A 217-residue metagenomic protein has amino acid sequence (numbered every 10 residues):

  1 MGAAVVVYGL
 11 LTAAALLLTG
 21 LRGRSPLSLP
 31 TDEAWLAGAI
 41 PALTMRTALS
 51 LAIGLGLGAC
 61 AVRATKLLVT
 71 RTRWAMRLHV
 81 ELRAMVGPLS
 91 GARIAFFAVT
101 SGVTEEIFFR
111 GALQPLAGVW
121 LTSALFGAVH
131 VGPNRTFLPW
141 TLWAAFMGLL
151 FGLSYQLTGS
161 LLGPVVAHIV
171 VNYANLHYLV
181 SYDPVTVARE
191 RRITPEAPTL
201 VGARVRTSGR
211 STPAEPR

Functional and structural regions predicted by a protein language model:
M1-G2, T47-L49, L113: Membrane-water interface of alpha-helical transmembrane segments
M1-L21: Cytosolic-side membrane-entry/anchor segment at the start of a transmembrane helix
V6, L57-A61, M147: A structural signal for well-ordered alpha-helical scaffolds and beta->alpha junctions
Y8, W35, W74, W120 (+1 more regions): A residue-identity detector for tryptophan
L10, L21-R24, A39, A128 (+2 more regions): Intrinsically disordered, low-complexity regions
L17-S101, V185, R189: Juxtamembrane helix-loop-helix connectors linking adjacent transmembrane helices in multi-pass membrane enzymes
V80-R217: Transmembrane helix-loop-helix hairpins at the membrane interface of multi-pass integral membrane proteins
